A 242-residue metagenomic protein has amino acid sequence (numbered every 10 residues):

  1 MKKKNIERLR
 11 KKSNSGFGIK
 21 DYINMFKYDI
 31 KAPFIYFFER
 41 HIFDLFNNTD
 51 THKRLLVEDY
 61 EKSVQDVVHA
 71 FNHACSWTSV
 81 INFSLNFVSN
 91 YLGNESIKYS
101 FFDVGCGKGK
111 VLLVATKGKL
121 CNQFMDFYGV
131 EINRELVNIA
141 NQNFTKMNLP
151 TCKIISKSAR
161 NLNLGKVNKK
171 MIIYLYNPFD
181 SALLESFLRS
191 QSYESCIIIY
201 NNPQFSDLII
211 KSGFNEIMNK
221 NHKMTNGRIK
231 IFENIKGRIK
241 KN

Functional and structural regions predicted by a protein language model:
K2-N94: S-adenosyl-L-methionine
K98-G105: Conserved class I S-adenosyl-L-methionine
G109-L113: Glycine-rich SAM-binding Motif I of class I
M125-V130: Short beta-strand element of Class I
N133: Conserved SAM/SAH-binding beta-strand->alpha-helix loop
A140: Conserved SAM-binding loop
L149-A159: Conserved SAM-binding strand-loop segment of SAM-dependent methyltransferases
S181-G237: C-terminal substrate-binding/active-site "lid" region of AdoMet-derived donor-dependent transferases
